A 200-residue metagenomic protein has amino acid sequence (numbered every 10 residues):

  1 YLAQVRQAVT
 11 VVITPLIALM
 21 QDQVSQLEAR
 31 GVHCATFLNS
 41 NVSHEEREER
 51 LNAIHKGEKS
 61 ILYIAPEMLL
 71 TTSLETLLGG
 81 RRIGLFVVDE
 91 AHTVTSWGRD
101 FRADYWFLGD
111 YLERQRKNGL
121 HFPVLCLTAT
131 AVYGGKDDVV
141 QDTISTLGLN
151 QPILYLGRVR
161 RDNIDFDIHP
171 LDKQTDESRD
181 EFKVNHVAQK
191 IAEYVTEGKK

Functional and structural regions predicted by a protein language model:
Y1-C34, R116-H121: Conserved SF1/SF2 helicase motif Ia
V9-M20, Y133, E193-K200: Conserved strand-helix element at the start of the C-terminal RecA-like helicase core
I17-L19, V42-H44, E67-L70, H92-T93 (+3 more regions): Conserved nucleotide-binding/hydrolysis micro-motifs of P-loop NTPases
L19-H44, E49, A53-K56, Q141-L147: Conserved helix-turn-beta segment of the N-terminal RecA-like "Helicase ATP-binding" lobe in SF1/SF2 helicases
S25, V42-L85, T93-R99: Conserved helix/coil segment N-terminal to the catalytic DExD/H
G79-G80, G84-L85, H92-L156: Post-DEXD/H (motif II) to motif III coupling segment of the RecA-like Helicase ATP-binding lobe
D167-K200: Conserved interdomain hinge at the start of the Helicase C-terminal
